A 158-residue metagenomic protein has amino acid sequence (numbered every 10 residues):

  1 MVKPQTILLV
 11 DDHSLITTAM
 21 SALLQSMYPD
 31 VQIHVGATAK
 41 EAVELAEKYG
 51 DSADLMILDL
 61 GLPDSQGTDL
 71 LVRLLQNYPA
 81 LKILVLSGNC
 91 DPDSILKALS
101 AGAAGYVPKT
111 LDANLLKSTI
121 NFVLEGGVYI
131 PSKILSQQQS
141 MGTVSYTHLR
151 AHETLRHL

Functional and structural regions predicted by a protein language model:
D12, L86-C90, K109-L111: Conserved active-site segment of CheY-like receiver
V35-L55: Acidic, metal-coordinating helix/loop segments flanking the phosphotransfer/catalytic sites of two-component signaling
T38, Q66-D69: Acidic catalytic/metal-coordinating carboxylates
D59-L60, S87: Active-site residues of response regulator receiver
T68-A80: Short amphipathic alpha-helix used as the core "switch/output" element in two-component signaling
L111-I120, K133, Q137-Q138: C-terminal output helix
T147-H157: Conserved small/polar residues in nucleotide/adenosyl-binding loops
